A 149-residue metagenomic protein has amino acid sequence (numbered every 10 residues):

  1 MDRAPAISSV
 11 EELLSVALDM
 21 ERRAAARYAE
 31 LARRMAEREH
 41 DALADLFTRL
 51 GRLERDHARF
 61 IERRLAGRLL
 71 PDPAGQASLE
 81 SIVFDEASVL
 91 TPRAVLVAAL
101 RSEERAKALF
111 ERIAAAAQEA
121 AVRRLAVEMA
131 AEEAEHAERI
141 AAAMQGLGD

Functional and structural regions predicted by a protein language model:
D2-A17, E80-L100: Acidic/His metal-coordination segments adjacent to aromatic residues that form catalytic metal sites in metalloenzymes
D2-I7, A24-T48, A106-V122: Helix-loop segments that flank and shape redox-cofactor active sites
M20-Y28, F47-I61, A99-A106, A126-I140: Alpha-helical transition-metal enzyme core signature, strongest for iron centers
R59-A94: Carboxylate-rich helix-loop segments that flank metal/cofactor sites and access channels in metalloenzymes
S88-E128: A mid-sequence interfacial segment
A142-D149: Short, charged, intrinsically disordered terminal tails
